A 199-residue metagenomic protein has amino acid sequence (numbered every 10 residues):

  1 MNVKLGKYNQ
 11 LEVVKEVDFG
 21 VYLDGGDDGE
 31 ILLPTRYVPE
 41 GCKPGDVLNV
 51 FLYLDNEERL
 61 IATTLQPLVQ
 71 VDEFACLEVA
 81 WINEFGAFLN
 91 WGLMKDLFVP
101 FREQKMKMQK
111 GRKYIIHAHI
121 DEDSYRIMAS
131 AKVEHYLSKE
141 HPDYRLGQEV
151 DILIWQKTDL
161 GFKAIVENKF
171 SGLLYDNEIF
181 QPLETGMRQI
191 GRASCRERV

Functional and structural regions predicted by a protein language model:
M1-L5, L54-A75, R102-K105, S130-L146 (+1 more regions): Short boundary/loop segments of OB/S1/cold-shock single-stranded nucleic-acid-binding domains
M1-V50, L54-N56: N-terminal, positively charged regions that mediate nucleic acid binding
G6-Q10, V38-V50, K105-H117, D143-D151 (+1 more regions): Short nucleic-acid-contacting surface segments enriched for D/E, G, S/T with interspersed K/R
F19-Y22, F85-F88, D159-A164: Short aromatic-glycine-enriched beta-strand elements
D28-P44, K95-K107, S138-K139, F170-P182: Beta-strand/loop nucleic-acid-binding surfaces
Q70-F98: Ordered, amphipathic secondary-structure segments that act as subunit-interaction surfaces in large macromolecular
R145-L174, E178: Surface-exposed interaction/gating patches
I190-V199: Residue-level detector of conserved catalytic or cofactor/ligand-binding positions in enzyme active sites
